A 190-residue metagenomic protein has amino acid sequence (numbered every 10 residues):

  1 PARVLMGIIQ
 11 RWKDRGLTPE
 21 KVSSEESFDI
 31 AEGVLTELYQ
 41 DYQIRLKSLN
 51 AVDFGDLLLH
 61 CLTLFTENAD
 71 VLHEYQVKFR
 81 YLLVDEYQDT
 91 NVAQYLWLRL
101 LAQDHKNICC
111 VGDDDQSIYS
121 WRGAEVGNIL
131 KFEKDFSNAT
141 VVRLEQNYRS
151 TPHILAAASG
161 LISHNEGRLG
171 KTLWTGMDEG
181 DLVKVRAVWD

Functional and structural regions predicted by a protein language model:
P1-D14, K21, E37: Conserved P-loop NTPase-based nucleic-acid remodeling module centered on helicase motor cores
P1-V4, E74, R168: Alpha-helix N-cap and coil->helix boundary residues
R3-R11, I30, E179-V185: Amphipathic alpha-helical surface "interface" segments used for docking/oligomerization or membrane association within
I8-R15, I108, D135, A157-N165: Phosphate/oxyanion-binding loops and surfaces in catalytic or ligand/nucleic-acid-binding neighborhoods
I9, S27-K131, R143-H153: Conserved helicase NTPase motor core
P19-I30, L46-N50, S137-V142, I162 (+1 more regions): Short, polar/flexible loop-turn hinges at active-site or ligand-entry regions and domain interfaces
E25-E26, N128-K131, R168-G176: Intrinsically disordered, low-complexity boundary segments flanking structured domains
S137-T140, E145-D190: Helicase P-loop NTPase motor core
